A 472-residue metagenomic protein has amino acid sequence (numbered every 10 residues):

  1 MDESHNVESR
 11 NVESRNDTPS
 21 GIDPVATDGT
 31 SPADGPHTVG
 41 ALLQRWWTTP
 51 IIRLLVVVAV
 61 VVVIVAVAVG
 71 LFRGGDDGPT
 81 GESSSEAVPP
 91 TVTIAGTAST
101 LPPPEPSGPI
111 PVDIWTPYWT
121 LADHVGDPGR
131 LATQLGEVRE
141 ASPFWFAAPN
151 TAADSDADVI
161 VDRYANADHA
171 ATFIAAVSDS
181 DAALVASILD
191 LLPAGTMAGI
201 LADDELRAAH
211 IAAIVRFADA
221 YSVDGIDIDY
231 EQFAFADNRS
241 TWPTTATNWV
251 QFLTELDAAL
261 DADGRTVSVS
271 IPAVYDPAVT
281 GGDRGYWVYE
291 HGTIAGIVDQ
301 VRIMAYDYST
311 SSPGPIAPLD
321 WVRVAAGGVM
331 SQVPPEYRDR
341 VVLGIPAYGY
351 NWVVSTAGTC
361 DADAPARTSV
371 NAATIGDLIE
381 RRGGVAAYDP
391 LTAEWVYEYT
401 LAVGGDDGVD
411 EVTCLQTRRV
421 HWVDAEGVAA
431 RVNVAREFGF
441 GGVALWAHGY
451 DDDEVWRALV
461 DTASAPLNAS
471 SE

Functional and structural regions predicted by a protein language model:
M1-I51: Terminal targeting segments of Actinobacterial cell-envelope proteins
L43-V60, A68-F72: N-terminal Sec-pathway targeting helices
V65-P89: C-terminal region of N-terminal signal peptides and the immediate post-cleavage residues of exported proteins
D77, T151-D168, A234-I379: Substrate-binding surface in catalytic domains of secreted glycosidases
I94-R216: Glycan-recognition patch characteristic of GH18 chitinases/ENGases and related GlcNAc/peptidoglycan-binding proteins
A141, I228, L256, V301 (+3 more regions): Conserved, mostly hydrophobic/aromatic
A347-V434, A463-P466: Glycan-binding loop/region signatures in secreted carbohydrate-active enzymes
G427-E472: Acidic/aromatic/glycine-rich contiguous surface patches that form carbohydrate-binding/processing clefts and analogous
